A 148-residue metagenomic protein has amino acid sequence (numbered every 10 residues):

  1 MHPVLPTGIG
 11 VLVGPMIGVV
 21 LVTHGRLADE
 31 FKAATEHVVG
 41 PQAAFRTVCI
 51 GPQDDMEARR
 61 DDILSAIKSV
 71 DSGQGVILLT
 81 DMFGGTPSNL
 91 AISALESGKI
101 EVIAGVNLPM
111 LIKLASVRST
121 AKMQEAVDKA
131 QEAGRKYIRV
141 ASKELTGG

Functional and structural regions predicted by a protein language model:
H2-G148: N-terminal loops that bind phosphate or other acidic moieties and the adjacent beta-alpha structural core
